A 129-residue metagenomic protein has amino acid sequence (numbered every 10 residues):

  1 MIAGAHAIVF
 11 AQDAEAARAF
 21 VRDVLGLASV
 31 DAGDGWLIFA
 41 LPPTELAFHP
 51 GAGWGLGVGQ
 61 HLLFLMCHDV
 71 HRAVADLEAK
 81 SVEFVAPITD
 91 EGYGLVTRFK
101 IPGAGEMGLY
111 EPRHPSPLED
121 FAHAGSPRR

Functional and structural regions predicted by a protein language model:
M1-R18, E45, H61-L63, R113-R129: N-terminal beta-strand motif that seeds the catalytic metal site of vicinal oxygen chelate
D13-A14, H68-V70: Helix N-cap motif at beta-to-alpha junctions
A17-R22, L77, A104: Conserved active-site tyrosine of GNAT-family acetyltransferases
L25-A32, F84-I88: Short secondary-structure junctions
L27-H61, F99-K100, E106-R113: Conserved short beta-strand elements that form part of the metal-binding/catalytic scaffold of enzyme active sites
E78-R129: Vicinal oxygen chelate
